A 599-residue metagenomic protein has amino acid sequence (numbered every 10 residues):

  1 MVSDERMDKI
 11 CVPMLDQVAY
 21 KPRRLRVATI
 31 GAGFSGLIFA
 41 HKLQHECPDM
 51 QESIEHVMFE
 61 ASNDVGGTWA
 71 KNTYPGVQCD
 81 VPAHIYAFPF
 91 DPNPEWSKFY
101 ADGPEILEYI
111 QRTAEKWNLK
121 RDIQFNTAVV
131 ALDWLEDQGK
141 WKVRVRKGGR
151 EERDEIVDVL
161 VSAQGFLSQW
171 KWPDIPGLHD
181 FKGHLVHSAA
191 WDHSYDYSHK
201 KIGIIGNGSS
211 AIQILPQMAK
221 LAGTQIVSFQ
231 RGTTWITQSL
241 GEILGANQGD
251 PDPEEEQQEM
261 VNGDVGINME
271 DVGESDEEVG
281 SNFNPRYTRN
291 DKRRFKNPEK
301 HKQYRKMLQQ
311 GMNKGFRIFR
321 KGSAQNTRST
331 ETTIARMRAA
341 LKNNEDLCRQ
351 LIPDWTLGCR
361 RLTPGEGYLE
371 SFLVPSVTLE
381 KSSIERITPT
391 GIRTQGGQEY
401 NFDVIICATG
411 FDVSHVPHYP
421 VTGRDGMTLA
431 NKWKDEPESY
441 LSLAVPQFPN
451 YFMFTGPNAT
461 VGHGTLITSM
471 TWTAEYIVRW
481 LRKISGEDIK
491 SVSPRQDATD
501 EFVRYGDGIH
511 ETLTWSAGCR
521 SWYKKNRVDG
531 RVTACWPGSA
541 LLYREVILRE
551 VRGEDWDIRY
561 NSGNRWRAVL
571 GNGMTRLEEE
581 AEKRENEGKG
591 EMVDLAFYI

Functional and structural regions predicted by a protein language model:
V2-V27, A32, L37-L178, S194 (+2 more regions): N-terminal FAD-binding dinucleotide-binding subdomain shared by FAD-dependent oxidases/monooxygenases
K182-G183, A211, M470: Amphipathic alpha-helical segments in well-structured domains
A190: Flexible, glycine/small-residue-enriched loop-and-beta-strand segment within the central core of proteins
K200-G223: Rossmann-like NAD(P)H-binding beta-loop-alpha module
